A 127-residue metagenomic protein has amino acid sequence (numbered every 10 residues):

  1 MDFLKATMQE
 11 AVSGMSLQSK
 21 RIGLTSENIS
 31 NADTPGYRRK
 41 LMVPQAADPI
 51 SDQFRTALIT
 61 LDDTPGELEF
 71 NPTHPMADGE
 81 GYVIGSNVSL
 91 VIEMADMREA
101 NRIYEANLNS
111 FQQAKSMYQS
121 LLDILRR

Functional and structural regions predicted by a protein language model:
M1-R127: Amphipathic alpha-helical polymerization modules
